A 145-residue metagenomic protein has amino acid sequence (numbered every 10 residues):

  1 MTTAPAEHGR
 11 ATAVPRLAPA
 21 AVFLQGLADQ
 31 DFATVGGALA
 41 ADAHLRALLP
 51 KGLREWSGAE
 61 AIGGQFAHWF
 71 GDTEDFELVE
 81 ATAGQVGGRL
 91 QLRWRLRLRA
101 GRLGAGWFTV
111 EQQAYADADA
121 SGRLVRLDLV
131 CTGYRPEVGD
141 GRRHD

Functional and structural regions predicted by a protein language model:
M1-A41, H144-D145: Short, low-complexity N-terminal intrinsically disordered segments enriched in polar/charged residues
T2-A11, A67-D145: A beta-strand edge to alpha-helix "cap/lid" segment located at domain peripheries
P15, P19, A61, F108: Soluble or luminal CAZymes and related metallo-dependent hydrolases
A20, L27, L39, I62 (+3 more regions): Hydrophobic alpha-helical core bundles mediating ligand binding, dimerization, or RNAP-core interactions
F23, V35-G36, A43, G58 (+4 more regions): Hydrophobic pocket/interface hotspot
L27, H44-L45, W107-F108: Short hydrophobic/aromatic segments of transmembrane alpha-helices and their interfaces
T34, A38-G87: A solvent-exposed, acidic/Ser-Thr-rich amphipathic alpha-helical stretch
